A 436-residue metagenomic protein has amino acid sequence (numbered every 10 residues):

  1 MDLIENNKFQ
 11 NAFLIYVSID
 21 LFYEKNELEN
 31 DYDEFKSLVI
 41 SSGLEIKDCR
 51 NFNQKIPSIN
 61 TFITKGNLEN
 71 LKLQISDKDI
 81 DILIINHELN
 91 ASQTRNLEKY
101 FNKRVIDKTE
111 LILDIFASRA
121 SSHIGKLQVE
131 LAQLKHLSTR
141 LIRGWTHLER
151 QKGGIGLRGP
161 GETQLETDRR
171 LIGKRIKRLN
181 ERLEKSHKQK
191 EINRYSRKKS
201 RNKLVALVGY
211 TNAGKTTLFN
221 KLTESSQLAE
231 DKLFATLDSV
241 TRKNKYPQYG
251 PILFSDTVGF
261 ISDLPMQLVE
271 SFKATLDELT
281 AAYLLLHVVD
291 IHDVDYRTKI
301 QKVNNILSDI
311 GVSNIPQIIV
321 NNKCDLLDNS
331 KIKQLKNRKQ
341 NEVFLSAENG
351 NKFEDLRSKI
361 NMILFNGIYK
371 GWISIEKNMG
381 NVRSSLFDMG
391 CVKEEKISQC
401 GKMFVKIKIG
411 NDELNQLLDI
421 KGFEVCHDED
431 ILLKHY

Functional and structural regions predicted by a protein language model:
M1-I112, V425-C426, D430-Y436: N-terminal accessory targeting/assembly segments
E5-F9, R150-V269, K273-T280: Conserved G1/Walker A P-loop phosphate-binding module
S18-F22, Q54-I56, E88-A91, E110-L113 (+5 more regions): Conserved nucleotide-binding/hydrolysis micro-motifs of P-loop NTPases
L21-N26, S58-T61, R119-H123, Q164 (+4 more regions): Flexible beta-alpha connector loops of hexameric P-loop NTPases
D31-I40, K72-L73, D77, L89-N102 (+2 more regions): Conserved C-terminal guanine-recognition region of P-loop GTPase G domains, centered on the G4
K103-G153, P160, S313-I318, C324-S374: Canonical P-loop GTPase G-domain recognition
Q128-L131, K135-S138, I142-W145, E166 (+5 more regions): Alpha-helical coiled-coil heptad-repeat register
L364-E413: Long, well-ordered amphipathic alpha-helical subdomains in the mid-to-C-terminal portions of large enzyme subunits
